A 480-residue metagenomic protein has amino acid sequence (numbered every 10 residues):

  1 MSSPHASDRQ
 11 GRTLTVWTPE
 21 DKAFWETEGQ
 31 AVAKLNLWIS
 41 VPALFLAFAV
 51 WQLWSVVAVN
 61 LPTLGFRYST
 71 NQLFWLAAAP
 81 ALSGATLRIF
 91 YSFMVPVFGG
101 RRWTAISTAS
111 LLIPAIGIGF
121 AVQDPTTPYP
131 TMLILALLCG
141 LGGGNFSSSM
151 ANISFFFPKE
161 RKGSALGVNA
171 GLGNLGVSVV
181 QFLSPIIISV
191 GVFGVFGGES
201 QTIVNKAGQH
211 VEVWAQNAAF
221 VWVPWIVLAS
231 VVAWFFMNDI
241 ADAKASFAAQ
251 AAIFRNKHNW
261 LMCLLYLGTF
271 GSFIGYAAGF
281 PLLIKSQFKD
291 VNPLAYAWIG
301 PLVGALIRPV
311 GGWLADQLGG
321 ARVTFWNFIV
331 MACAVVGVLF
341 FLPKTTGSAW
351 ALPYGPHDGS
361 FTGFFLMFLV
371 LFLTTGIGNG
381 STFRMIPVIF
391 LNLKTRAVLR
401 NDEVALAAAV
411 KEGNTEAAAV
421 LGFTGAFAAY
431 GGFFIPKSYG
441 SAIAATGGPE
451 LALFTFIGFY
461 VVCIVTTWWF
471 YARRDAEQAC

Functional and structural regions predicted by a protein language model:
L35-F66, V180, Y276-P281, F383 (+1 more regions): Extracytoplasmic
W54-V59, N256-P309, G376-N379, F383-R384 (+1 more regions): Extracytoplasmic gate region of multi-pass secondary transporters
W75-F93, W298-G311: Central cavity-lining transmembrane alpha-helices of secondary-active solute carriers, predominantly the Major
T86-Y129: Conserved MFS/SLC helix-loop-helix module at the cytosolic interface between two early adjacent transmembrane helices
A109-P125, V330-D358: C-terminal ends and interior cores of transmembrane alpha-helices in multi-pass membrane transporters/permeases
P128-G144, W350-N379: Hydrophobic core of transmembrane alpha-helices in multi-pass small-molecule transporters, especially MFS/SLC-type
G143, G163-F193, L421-I435: Glycine-rich segments within core transmembrane alpha-helices of 12-TM secondary carriers
S189-F193, V223-A243, T466-Y471: C-terminal membrane-cytosol helix-exit motif in multi-pass small-molecule transporters
